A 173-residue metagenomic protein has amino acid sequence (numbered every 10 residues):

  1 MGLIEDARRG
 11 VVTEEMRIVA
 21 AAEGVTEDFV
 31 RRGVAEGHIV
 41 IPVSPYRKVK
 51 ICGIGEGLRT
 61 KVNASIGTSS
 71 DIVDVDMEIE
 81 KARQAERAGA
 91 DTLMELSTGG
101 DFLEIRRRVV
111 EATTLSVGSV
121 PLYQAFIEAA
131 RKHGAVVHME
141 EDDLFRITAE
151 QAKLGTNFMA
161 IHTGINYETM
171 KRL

Functional and structural regions predicted by a protein language model:
G2-L173: Alpha/beta enzyme core
